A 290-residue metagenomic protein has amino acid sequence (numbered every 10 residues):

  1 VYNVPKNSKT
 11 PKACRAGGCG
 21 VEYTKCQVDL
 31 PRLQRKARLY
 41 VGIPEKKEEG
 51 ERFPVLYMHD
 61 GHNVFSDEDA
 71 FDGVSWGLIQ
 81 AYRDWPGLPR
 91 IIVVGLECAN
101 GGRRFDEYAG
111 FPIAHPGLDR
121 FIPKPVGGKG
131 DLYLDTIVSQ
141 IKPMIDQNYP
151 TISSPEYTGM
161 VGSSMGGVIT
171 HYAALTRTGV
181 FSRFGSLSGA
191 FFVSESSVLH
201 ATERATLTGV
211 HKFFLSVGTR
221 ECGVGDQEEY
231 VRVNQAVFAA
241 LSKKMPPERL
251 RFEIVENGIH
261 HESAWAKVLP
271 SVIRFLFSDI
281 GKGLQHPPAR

Functional and structural regions predicted by a protein language model:
P5-R290: Non-catalytic cap/lid and distal C-terminal segments of serine-dependent acyl enzymes
